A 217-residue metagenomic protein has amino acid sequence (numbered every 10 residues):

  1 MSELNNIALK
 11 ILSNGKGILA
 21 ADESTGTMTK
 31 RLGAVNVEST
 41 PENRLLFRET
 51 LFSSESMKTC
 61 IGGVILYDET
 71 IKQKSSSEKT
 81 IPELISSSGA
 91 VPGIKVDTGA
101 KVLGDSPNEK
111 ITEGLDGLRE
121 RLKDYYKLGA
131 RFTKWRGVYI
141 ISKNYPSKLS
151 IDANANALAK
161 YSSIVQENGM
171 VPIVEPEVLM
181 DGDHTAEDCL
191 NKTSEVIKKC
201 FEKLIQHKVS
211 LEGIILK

Functional and structural regions predicted by a protein language model:
M1-L128, I141: Alpha/beta catalytic barrel-like cores
V35-S39, K110-G117, P146-A157, H184-V196: Alpha-helix N-cap and loop-to-helix initiation/capping positions
T40, W135, V174, L216: Conserved, mostly hydrophobic/aromatic
V91, V171, G213-I215: Proline-centered loop/turn at the N-terminus of a beta-strand
G99-L103, V138-Y145, L179-D183: Conserved radical SAM core fold
L118-F132, N154-M170, V196-H207: Structured alpha-helical segments in the cores of large, soluble enzyme domains
N168-V171, P176-V178: Amphipathic alpha-helical interface segments within eukaryotic helical scaffold and small GTPase-regulatory domains
H207-K217: Catalytic alpha/beta core domains of metabolic enzymes, predominantly
